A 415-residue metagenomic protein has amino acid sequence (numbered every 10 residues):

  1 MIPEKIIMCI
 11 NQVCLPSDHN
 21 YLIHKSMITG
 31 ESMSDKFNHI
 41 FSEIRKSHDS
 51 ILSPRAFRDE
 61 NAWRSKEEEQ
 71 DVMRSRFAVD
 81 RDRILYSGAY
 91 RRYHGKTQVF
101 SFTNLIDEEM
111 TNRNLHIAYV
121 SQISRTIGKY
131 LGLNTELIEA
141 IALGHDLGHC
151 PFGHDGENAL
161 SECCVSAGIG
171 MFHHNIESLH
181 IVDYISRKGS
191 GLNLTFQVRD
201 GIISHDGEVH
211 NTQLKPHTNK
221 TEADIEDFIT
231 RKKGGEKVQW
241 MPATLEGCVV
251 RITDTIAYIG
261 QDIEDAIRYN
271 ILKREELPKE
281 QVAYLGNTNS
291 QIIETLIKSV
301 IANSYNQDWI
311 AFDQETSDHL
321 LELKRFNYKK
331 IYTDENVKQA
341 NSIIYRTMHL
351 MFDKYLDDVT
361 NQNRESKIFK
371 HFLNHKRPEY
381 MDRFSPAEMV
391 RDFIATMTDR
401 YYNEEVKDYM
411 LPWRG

Functional and structural regions predicted by a protein language model:
K5-I6: Polybasic, lysine-rich low-complexity intrinsically disordered segments
C9-C14, Y21-I127, T135, G156 (+3 more regions): Histidine-centered, transition-metal-coordinating active-site segments
E139-G144, T253: Short alpha-helix carrying the canonical HExxH Zn2+-binding catalytic motif
G144, G148-H149, A257: Short active-site segment of divalent metal-dependent hydrolases/proteases that encodes the spacing between
L147-A159, E264: Catalytic Zn2+-binding segment of zinc metalloproteases
